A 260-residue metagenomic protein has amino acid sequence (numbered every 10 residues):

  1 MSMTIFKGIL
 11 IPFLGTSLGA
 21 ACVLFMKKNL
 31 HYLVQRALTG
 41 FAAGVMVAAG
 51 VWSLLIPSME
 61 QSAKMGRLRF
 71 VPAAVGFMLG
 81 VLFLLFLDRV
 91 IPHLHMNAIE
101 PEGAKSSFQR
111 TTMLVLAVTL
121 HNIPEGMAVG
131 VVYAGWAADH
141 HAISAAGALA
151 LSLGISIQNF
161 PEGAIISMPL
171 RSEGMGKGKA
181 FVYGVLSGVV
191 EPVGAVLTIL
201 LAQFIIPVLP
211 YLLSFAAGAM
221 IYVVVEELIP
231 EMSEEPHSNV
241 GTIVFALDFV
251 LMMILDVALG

Functional and structural regions predicted by a protein language model:
M1-G260: Intrinsically disordered, metal-sensing/regulatory segments
